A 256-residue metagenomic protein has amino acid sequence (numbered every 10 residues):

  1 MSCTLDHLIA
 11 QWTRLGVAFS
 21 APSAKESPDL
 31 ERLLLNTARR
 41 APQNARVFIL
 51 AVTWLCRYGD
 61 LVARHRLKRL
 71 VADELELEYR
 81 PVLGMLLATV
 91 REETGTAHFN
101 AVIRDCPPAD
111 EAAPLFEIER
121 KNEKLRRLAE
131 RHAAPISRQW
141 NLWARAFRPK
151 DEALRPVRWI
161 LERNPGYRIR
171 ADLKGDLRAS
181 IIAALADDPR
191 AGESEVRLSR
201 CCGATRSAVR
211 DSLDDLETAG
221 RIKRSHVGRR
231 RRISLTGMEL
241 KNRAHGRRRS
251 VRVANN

Functional and structural regions predicted by a protein language model:
M1-R127: N-terminal, charged low-complexity regulatory/assembly segments
K121-P156: Eukaryotic acidic, serine/proline-rich intrinsically disordered low-complexity regions that function as flexible
A153-A183: Short alpha-helical segments that sit at the start of domains
I181, P189-C201: Short acidic, hydrophobic short linear motifs in intrinsically disordered regions
G203-A219: Short amphipathic alpha-helical interaction segments
E217-G228: A short, conserved structural fragment
R229-G237: Minor-groove-contacting beta-hairpin "wing" of winged helix-turn-helix DNA-binding domains
G237-N256: Short, amphipathic alpha-helical interaction segments positioned at domain boundaries
